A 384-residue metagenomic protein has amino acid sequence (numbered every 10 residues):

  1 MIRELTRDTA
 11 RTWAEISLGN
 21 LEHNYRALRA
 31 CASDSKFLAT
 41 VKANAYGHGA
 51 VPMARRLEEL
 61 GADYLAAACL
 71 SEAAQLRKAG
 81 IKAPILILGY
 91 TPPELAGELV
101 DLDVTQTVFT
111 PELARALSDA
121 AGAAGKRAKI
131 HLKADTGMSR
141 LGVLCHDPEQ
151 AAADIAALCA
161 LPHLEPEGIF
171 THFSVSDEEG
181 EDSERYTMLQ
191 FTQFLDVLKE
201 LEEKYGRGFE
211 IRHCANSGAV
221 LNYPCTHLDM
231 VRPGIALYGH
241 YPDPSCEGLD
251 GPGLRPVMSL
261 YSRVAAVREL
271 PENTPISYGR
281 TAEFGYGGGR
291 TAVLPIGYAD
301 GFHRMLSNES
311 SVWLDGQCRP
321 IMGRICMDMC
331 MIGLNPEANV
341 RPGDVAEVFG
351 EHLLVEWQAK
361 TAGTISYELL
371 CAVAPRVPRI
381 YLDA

Functional and structural regions predicted by a protein language model:
M1-T105, P111, D119, R127 (+2 more regions): A charged N-terminal "starter" segment
T9-A10, A43-L60, K78, R115 (+4 more regions): Active-site loop/helix belt of alpha/beta enzymes
W13, T105, R140-G142, V293 (+1 more regions): Short aromatic/hydrophobic contact patches that present stacked aromatics for nucleic-acid/ligand binding
L21, L76, I169, V264 (+1 more regions): Residue-level signal for inorganic ion chemistry
S71, G89-E94, T110-A114, A134-T136 (+2 more regions): Short, acidic/turn-prone active-site loops that include or flank metal/cofactor- and phosphate-binding residues
I87, P166, V264, I321-M322: A structural signal for short, hydrophobic beta-strand segments that form beta-sheets in beta-rich/all-beta domains
V267-A384: C-terminal accessory subdomain/extension
